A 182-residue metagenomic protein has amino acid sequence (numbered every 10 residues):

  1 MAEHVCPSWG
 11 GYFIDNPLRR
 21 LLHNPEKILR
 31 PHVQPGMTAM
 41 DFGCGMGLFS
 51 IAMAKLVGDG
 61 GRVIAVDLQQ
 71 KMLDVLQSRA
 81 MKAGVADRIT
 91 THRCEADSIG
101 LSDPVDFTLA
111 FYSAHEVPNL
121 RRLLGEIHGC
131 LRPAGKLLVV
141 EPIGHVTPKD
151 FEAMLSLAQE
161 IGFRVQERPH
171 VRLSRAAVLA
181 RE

Functional and structural regions predicted by a protein language model:
H4-L22: Class I SAM-dependent methyltransferase Rossmann-like catalytic core, especially the SAM/SAH-binding loop
R19-M37: Conserved alpha-helix/loop element of class I SAM-dependent methyltransferases that forms part of the SAM/SAH-binding
M40, M46-S98: Class I SAM-dependent methyltransferase SAM/SAH-binding core
D97-T108: A short acidic, Gly/Pro-enriched loop at the edge of an enzyme's catalytic core that lines a small-molecule cofactor
D106-N119: A short SAM/SAH-binding and catalytic strip from SAM-dependent methyltransferases
R121-P133: A short glycine-rich, Lys/Arg-flanked "PGG" loop and its adjoining helix->strand segment in the class I
A134-E141: Conserved beta-strand signature within the Rossmann-like core of class I S-adenosyl-L-methionine
H170-E182: Core SAM-dependent methyltransferase catalytic element
